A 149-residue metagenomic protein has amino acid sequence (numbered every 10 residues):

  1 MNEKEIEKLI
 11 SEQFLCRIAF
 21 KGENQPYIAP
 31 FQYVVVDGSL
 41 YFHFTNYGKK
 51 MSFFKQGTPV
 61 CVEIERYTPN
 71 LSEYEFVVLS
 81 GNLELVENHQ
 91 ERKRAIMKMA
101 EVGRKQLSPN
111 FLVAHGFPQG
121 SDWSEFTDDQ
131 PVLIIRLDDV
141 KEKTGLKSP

Functional and structural regions predicted by a protein language model:
M1-R17: Short, basic/aromatic recognition patches
Q13-N46, E63: Short beta-strand segments
K21, Y67, S121-W123: Short, solvent-exposed loop/turn elements at beta->coil junctions and helix N-caps that rim active or binding pockets
V36, T45, E65, E84-V86 (+1 more regions): Solvent-exposed residues in well-ordered beta-strands and their adjoining turns, especially edge/terminal strands
T45-K49, A100: Short, solvent-exposed aromatic-acidic interface loops
N46, G57-R66, E75-E84: Active-site-adjacent structural patch at catalytic or cofactor/ligand-binding sites
M51-K55: Surface-exposed connector loops and short turns at secondary-structure junctions
L71-P149: Charged, gly/pro-rich active-site loop segments
